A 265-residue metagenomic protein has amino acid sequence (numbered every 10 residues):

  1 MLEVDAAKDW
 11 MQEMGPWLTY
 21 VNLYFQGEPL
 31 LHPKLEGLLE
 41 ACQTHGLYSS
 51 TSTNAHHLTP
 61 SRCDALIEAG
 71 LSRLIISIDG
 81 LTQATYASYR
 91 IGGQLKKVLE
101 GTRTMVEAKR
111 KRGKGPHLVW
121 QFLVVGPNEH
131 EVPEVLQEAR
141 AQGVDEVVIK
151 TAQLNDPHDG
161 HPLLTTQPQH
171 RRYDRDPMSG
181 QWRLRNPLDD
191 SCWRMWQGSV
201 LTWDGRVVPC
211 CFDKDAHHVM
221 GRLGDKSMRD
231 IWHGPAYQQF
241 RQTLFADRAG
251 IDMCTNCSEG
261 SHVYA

Functional and structural regions predicted by a protein language model:
M1-K150: Radical SAM/AdoMet-radical enzyme domain recognition
Q12, T19, F122, L184 (+2 more regions): Intrinsic disorder/low-complexity segments enriched in polar/charged and small flexible residues
P33, C210-C211: Short linear motifs in exposed loops
P60, T85, E129-H130, D156-H158 (+2 more regions): Intrinsically disordered, low-complexity acidic/polar segments
E107-H117, Q142, V147-V148, A152-S191 (+3 more regions): C-terminal accessory region of radical SAM enzymes
L201-T202: Short, acidic, Ser/Thr-enriched surface-loop or helix-capping motifs
